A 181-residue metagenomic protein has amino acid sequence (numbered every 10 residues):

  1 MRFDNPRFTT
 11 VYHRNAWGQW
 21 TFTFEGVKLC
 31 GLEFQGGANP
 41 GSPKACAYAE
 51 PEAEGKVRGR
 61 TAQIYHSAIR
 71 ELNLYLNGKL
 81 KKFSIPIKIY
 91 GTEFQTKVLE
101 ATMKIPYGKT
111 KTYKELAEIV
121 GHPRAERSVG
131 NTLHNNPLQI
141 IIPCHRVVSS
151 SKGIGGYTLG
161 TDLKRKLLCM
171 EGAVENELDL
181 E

Functional and structural regions predicted by a protein language model:
M1-P123, M170, V174-E181: Basic nucleic-acid-binding alpha-helical/helix-turn surface characteristic of O6-alkylguanine DNA
R124-N136: Regulatory, non-catalytic segments
I141: Major-groove DNA-recognition helix of helix-turn-helix-type DNA-binding domains
C144: Short cysteine clusters
S150-E181: …primarily DNA-binding HTH/wHTH and HhH modules…
